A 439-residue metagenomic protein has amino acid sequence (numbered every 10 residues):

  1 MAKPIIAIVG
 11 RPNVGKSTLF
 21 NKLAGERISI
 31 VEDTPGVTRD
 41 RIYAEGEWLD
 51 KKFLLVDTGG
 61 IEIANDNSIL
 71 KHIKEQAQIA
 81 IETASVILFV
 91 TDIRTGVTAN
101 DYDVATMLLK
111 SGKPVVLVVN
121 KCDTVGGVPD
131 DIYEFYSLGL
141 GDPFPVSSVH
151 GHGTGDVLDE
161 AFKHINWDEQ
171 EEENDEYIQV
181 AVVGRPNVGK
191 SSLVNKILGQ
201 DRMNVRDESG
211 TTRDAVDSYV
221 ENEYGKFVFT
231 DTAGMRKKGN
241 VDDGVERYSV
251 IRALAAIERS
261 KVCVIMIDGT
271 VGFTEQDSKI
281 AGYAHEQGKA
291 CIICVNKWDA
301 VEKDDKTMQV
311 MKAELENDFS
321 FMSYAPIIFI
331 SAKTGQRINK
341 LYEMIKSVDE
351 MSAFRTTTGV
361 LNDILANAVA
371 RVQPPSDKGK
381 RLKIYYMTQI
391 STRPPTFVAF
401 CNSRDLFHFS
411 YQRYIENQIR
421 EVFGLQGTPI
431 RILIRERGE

Functional and structural regions predicted by a protein language model:
M1-N67, W167-V250, L254-A255: Conserved G1/Walker A P-loop phosphate-binding module
P35-V37, G60-E62, R94-G96, K121-G126 (+9 more regions): Conserved nucleotide-binding/hydrolysis micro-motifs of P-loop NTPases
D57, N120, F135, S147 (+3 more regions): Active-site glycine-centered loops adjacent to acidic/histidine catalytic or metal-binding residues that shape
E75-D142, I251-Y324: Conserved C-terminal guanine-recognition region of P-loop GTPase G domains, centered on the G4
P114-V116, D123-E172, A300-T356: Canonical P-loop GTPase G-domain recognition
A181, Y342-F407, R413: Long, well-ordered amphipathic alpha-helical subdomains in the mid-to-C-terminal portions of large enzyme subunits
L315, Y411-L425: Short, non-transmembrane amphipathic alpha-helical segments
G424-E439: A short amphipathic beta-strand at an alpha->beta junction
